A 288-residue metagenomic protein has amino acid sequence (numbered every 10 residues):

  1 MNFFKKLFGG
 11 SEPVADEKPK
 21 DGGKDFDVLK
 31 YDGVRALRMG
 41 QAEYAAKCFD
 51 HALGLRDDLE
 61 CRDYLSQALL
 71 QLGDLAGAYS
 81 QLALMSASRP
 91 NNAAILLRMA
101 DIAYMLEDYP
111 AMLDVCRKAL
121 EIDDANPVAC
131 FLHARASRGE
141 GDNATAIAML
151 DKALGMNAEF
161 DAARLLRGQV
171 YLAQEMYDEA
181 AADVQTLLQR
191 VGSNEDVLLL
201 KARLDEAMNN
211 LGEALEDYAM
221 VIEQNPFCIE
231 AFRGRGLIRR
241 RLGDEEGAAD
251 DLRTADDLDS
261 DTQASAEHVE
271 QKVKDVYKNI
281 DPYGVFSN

Functional and structural regions predicted by a protein language model:
P19-E60, Y64-Q71, N92-A94, R98-E107 (+2 more regions): Alpha-helical segment of the N-proximal tetratricopeptide repeat
F26, L59-C61, N92-A94, Y109 (+5 more regions): Helix-start (N-cap) detector for alpha-helical repeat units in TPR-like alpha-solenoids, especially tetratricopeptide
Y31, Y64-L65, R98, L132 (+4 more regions): Canonical tetratricopeptide repeat
R38, Q71-L72, M105-L106, G139-E140 (+5 more regions): Register position in tetratricopeptide repeats
H51-A52, L84-M85, K118-A119, K152-A153 (+3 more regions): Canonical positions in the second alpha-helix
G54-L55, S88, I122, M156 (+3 more regions): Structural marker of alpha-solenoid helical repeat scaffolds
R233, L237-Q263: TPR/TPR-like (Sel1-like) alpha-helical repeat modules
